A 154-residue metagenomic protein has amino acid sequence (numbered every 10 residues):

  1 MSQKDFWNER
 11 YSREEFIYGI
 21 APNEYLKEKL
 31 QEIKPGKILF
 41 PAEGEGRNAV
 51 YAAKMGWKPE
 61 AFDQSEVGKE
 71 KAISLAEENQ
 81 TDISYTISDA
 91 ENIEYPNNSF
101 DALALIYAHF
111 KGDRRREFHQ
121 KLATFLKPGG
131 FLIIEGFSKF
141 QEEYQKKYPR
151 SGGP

Functional and structural regions predicted by a protein language model:
M1-I33: Conserved class I S-adenosyl-L-methionine
K58-D63: Conserved SAM-binding motif I beta-strand of class I
S65-V67: Conserved SAM/SAH-binding beta-strand->alpha-helix loop
N79-A90: Conserved SAM-binding strand-loop segment of SAM-dependent methyltransferases
E91-A102: A short acidic, Gly/Pro-enriched loop at the edge of an enzyme's catalytic core that lines a small-molecule cofactor
D101-R116: A short SAM/SAH-binding and catalytic strip from SAM-dependent methyltransferases
R116-P128: A short glycine-rich, Lys/Arg-flanked "PGG" loop and its adjoining helix->strand segment in the class I
F131-P154: Conserved class I S-adenosyl-L-methionine
